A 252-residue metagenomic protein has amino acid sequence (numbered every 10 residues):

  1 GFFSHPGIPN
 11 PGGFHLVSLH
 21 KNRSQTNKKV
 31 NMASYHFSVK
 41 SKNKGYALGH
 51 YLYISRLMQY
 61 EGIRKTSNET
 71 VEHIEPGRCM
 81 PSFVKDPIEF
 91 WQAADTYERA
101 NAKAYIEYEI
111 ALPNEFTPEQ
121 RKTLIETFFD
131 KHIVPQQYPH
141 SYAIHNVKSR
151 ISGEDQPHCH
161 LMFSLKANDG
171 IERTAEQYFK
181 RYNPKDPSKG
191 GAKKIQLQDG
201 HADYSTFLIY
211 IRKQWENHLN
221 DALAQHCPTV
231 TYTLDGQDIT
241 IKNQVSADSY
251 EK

Functional and structural regions predicted by a protein language model:
F2-K252: N-terminal nicking endonuclease/strand-transfer module with a His-rich metal-binding environment and a catalytic Tyr
